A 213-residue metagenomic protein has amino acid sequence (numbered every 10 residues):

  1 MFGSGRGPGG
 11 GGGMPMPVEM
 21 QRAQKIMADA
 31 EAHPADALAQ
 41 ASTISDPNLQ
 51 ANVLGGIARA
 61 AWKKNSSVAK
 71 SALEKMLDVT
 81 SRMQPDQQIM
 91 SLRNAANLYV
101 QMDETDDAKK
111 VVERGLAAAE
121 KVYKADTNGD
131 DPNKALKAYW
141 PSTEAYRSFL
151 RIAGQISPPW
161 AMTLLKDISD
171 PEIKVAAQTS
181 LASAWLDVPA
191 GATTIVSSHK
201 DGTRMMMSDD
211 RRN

Functional and structural regions predicted by a protein language model:
M1-N213: Non-catalytic tandem-repeat scaffold regions and their flanking low-complexity/translocation tails
